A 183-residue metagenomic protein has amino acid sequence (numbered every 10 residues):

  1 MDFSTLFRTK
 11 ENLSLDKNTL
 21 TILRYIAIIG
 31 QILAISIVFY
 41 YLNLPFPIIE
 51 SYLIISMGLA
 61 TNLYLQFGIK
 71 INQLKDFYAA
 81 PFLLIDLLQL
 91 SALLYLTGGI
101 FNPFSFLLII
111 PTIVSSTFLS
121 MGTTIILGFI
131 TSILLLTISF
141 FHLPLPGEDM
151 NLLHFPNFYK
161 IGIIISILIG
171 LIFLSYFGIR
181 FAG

Functional and structural regions predicted by a protein language model:
M1-L15: Short, Lys/Arg-rich, polar N-terminal cytosolic tail immediately upstream of the first transmembrane signal-anchor
E11-I26: N-terminal membrane topogenic signal
D16, N62-I71: C-terminal ends of transmembrane helices
K17, I29, L33-I55, I71-P81 (+1 more regions): Alpha-helical transmembrane segments and their interfaces in multipass membrane proteins
I22-I32, P81-Q89: Alpha-helical transmembrane segments
I32-I37, L63, S91-Y95, I113-V114 (+1 more regions): Alpha-helical transmembrane segments of multipass membrane proteins
Y52-A60, L84-L88, P103-P111, I161 (+1 more regions): Membrane-embedded alpha-helical segments of multi-pass membrane proteins, especially the transmembrane helices
Q89-F101, F106-I126: Generic transmembrane alpha-helix motif of multi-pass integral membrane proteins
